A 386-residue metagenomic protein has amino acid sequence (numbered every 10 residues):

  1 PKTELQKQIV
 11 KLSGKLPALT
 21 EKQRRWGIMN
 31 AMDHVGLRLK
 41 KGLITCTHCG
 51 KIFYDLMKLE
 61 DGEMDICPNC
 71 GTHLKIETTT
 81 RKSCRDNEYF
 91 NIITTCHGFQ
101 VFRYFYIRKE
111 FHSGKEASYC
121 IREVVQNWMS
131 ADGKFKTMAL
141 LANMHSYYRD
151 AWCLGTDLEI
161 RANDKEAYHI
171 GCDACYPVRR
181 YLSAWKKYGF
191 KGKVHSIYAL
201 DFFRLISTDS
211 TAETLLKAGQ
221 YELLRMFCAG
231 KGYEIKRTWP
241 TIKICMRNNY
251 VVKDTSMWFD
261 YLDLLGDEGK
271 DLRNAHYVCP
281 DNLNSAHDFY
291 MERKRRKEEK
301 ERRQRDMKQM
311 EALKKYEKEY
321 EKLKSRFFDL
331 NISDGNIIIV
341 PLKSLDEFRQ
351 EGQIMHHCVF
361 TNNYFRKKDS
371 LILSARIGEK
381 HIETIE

Functional and structural regions predicted by a protein language model:
P1-L37: N-terminal alpha-helical interaction blocks
N30-L43, D55-G62: Short, flexible, mixed-charge glycine/proline-rich loop motifs that serve as phosphate/nucleic-acid-contacting
G42-T47, D65-P68, L371: Cys/His-enriched microdomains
G50-Y54, G71-L74: Cys/His-rich microdomains that often coordinate metals
L59-I76: Cysteine-rich micro-motifs
T72-E88: Short metal-binding segments enriched for Cys and/or His
I107-R122, W128-V252: Non-catalytic protein-protein interaction scaffold segments in large eukaryotic complex-forming proteins
R204-E386: Catalytic-core elements of nucleic-acid end-processing and repair enzymes
